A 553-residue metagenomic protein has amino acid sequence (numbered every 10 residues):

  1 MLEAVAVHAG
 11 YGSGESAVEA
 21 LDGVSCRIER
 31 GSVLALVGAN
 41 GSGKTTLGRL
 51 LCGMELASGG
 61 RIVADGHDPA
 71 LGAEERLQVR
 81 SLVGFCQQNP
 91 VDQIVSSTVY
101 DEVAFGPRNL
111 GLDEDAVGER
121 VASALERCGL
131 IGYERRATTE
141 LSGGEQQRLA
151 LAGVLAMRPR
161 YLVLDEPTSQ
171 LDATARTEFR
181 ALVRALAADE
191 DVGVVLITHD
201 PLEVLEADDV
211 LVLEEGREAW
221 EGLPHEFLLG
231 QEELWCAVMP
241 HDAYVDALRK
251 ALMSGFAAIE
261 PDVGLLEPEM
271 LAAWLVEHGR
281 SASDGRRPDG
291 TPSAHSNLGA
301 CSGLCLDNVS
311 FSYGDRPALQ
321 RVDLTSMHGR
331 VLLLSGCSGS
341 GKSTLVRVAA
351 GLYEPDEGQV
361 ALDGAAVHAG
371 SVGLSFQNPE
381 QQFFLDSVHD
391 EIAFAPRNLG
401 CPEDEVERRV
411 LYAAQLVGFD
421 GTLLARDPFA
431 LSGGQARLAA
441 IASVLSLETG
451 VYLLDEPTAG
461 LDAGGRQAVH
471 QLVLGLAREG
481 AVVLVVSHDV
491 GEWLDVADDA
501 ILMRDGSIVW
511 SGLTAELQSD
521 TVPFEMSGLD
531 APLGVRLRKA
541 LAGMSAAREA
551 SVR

Functional and structural regions predicted by a protein language model:
V37-A39, S335-C337: The feature captures the beta-strand-to-loop junction immediately N-terminal to the Walker
C52, A350: Helix-to-loop junction immediately C-terminal to a conserved catalytic motif
G60-L71, V79, G358-G370: Conserved ABC transporter NBD signature motif
A116-Y133, E405-T422: Conserved ABC ATPase "signature" region
A137-L141, E145, D427-L431, Q435: Conserved ABC ATPase signature
L155, V444-L445: ABC ATPase C-loop
I197-H199, S487-H488: H-loop/switch region of ABC-family ATPase nucleotide-binding domains
R217-H241, S507-A531: Conserved beta-strand-loop-alpha-helix hinge in the C-terminal portion of ABC ATPase nucleotide-binding domains
